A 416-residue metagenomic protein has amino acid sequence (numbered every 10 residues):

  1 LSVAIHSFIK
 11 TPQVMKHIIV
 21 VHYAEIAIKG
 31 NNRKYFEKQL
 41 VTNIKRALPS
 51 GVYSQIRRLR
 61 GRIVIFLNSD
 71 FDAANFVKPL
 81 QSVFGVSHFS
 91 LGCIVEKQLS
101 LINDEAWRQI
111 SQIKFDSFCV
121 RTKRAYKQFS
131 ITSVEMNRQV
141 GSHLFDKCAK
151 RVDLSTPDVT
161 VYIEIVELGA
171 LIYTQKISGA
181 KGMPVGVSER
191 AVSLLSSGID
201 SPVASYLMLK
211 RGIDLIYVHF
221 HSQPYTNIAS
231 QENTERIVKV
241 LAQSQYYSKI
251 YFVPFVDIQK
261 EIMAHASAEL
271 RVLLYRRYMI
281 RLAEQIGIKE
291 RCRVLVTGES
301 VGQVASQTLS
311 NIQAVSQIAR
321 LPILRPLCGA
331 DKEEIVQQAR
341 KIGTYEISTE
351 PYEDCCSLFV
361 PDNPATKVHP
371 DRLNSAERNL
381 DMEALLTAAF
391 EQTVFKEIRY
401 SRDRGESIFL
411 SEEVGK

Functional and structural regions predicted by a protein language model:
F8-K10, V14-V192, P202-K249, Q317 (+2 more regions): RNA-binding accessory domains that recognize and position tRNA/RNA substrates
A24, Q175, V218-F220, V253-V256 (+4 more regions): Generic beta-strand/beta-sheet core signal
V52-I56, C292-Q303, Q307, C328-L373: Mid-to-C-terminal catalytic subdomains of enzymes that bind/position adenosyl phosphate moieties or nucleic-acid
Q139-L144, K176-S188, Q259-K260, A264-I342 (+2 more regions): Active-site adenylate/phosphate-handling loop in enzymes that bind or generate adenylated species
D153, Y251-V253, L324: General small-molecule cofactor/ligand-binding pocket signal
G198: Conserved G/P- and acidic residue-centered "switch" motifs that form tight phosphate/ATP-binding loops in soluble
V238-H265, D354: A conserved beta-strand->alpha-helix junction
E350-S357, P361-K416: The feature marks non-catalytic terminal segments
